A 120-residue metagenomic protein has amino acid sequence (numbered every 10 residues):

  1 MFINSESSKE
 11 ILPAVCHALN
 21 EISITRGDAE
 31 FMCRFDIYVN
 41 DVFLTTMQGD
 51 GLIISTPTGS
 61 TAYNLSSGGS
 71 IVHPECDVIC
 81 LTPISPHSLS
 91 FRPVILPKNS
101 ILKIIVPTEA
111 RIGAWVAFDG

Functional and structural regions predicted by a protein language model:
M1-I53, T61-D119: Catalytic phosphate-donor-binding core of small-molecule kinases
